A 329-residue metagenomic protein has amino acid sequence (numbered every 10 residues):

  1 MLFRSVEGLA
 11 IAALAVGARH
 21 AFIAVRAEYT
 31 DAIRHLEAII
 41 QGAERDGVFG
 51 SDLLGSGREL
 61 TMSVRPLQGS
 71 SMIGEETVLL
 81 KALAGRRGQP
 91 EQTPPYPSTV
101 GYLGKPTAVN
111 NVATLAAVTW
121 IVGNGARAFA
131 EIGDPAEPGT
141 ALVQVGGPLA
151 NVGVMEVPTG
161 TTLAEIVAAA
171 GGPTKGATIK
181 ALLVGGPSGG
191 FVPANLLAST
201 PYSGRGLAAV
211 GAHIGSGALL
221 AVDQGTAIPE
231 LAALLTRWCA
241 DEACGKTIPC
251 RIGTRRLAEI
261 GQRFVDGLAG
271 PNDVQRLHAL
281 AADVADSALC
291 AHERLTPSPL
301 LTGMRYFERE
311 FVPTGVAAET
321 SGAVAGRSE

Functional and structural regions predicted by a protein language model:
M1-L2: Short, small-residue-biased leader/transition segments that mark boundaries at the very start of proteins
E7-A12, P158-G176: Short amphipathic, charge-patterned alpha-helical segments
R19-A21, V25-Y29, R34-S56, T93 (+1 more regions): Ferredoxin-type iron-sulfur electron-transfer modules in oxidoreductases and energy-metabolism complexes
A21, A170-G186: Short loop-to-beta-strand transition segments
E28-I33, S70-I73, L79, R87-G88 (+7 more regions): Flexible loop/turn segments at secondary-structure boundaries
T30, G147-P148, I179-T200: Short acidic beta-strand-loop surface patches of small beta-rich interaction domains
I33-T159, G171-T174: Hydrophobic alpha-helical positions that pack around
